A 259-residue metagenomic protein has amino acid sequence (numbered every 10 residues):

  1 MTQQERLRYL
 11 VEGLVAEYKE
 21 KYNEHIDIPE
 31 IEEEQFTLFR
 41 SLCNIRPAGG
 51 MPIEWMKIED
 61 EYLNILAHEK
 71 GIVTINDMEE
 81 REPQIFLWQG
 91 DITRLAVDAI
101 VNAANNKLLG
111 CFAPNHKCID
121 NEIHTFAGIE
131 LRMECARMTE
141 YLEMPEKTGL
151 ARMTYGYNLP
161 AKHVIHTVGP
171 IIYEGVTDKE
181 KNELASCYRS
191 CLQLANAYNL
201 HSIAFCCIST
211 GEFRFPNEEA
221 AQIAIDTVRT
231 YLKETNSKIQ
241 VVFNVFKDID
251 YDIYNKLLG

Functional and structural regions predicted by a protein language model:
M1-G259: Macrodomain-like recognition of ADP-ribose-binding/processing modules
